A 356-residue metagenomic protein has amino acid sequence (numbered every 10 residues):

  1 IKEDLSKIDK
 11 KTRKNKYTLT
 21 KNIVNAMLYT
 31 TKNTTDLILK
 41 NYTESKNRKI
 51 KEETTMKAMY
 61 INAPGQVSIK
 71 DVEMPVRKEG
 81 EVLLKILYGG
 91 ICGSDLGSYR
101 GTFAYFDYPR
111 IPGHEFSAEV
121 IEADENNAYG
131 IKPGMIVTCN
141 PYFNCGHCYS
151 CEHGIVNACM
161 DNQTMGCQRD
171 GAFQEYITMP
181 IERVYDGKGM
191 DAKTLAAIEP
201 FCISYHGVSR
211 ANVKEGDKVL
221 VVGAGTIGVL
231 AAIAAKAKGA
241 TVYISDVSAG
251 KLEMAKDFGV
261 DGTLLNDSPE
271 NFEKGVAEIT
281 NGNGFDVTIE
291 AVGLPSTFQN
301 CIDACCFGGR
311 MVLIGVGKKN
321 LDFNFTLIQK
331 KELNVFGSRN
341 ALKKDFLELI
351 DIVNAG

Functional and structural regions predicted by a protein language model:
K7, K16-T18, N25-T31, I38-K46: Short, positively charged and aromatic/hydrophobic N-terminal segments
P75-G89, T102-Y149, K188-M190: Glycine-rich beta-strand-centered segment in the early N-terminal region that forms part of a ligand/cofactor-binding
C145-V222: NAD(P)H dinucleotide-binding glycine-rich loop of Rossmann-like/cofactor-binding domains, especially the beta1-alpha1
M190-P269: Mid-domain Rossmann-like dinucleotide-binding core that forms the NAD(H)/NADP(H) cofactor-binding site
E273-A277, K318-G356: C-terminal substrate-binding/catalytic core of Rossmann-like NAD(P)-dependent dehydrogenases/reductases
C305-C306: Helix-to-beta-strand junctions that scaffold the AdoMet/dcAdoMet cofactor pocket in Class I SAM-dependent enzymes
G309: Glycine-centered, small-residue-biased loops immediately flanking beta-strands in adenine/cofactor-binding cores
I314-G315: Acidic carboxylate diad motif detector
